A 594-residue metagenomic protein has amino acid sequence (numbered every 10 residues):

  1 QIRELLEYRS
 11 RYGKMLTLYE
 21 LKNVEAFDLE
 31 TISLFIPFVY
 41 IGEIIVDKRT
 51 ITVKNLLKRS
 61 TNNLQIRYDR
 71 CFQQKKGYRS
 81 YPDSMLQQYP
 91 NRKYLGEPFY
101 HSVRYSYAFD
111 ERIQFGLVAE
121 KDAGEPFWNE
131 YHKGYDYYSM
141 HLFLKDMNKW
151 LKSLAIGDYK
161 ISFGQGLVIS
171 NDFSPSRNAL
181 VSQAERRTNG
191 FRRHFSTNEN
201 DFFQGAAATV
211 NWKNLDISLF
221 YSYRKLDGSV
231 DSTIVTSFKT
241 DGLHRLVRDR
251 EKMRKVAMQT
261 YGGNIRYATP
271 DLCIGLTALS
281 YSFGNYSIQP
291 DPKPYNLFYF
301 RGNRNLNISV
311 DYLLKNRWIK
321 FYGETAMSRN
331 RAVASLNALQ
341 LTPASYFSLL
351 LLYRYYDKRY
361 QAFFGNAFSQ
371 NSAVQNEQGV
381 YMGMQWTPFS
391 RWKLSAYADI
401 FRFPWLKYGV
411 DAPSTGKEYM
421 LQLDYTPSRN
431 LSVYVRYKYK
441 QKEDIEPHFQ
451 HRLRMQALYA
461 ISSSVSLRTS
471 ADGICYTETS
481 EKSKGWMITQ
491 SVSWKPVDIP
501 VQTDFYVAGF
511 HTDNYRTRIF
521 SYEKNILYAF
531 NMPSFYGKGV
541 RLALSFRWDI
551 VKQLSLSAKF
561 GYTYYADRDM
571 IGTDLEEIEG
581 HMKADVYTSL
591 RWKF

Functional and structural regions predicted by a protein language model:
Q1-L16, F35-Y40, K121: Amphipathic, charged-and-aliphatic alpha-helical interface segments that function as noncatalytic docking
L16-E30: Compact, charge-rich alpha-helical regulatory domains located at protein termini
T52-Y89, Y107, E111-L117, L272-I274 (+1 more regions): Transmembrane beta-strand segments of Gram-negative outer membrane beta-barrel proteins
Q73-Q74, Y81-P90, Y94-V103, Y107-F115 (+5 more regions): Outer-membrane beta-barrel translocator/receptor signature
N91-P98, D201-F203, R254-D291, L297-F594: Exposed, low-structure sequence patches enriched in small/polar residues
E120-Y137, R192-E199, E251-R254, A326-S328 (+1 more regions): Outer-membrane beta-barrel proteins
H132-F191, F195-D227, Y346-Q361, P500-Y515: Outer membrane beta-barrel
